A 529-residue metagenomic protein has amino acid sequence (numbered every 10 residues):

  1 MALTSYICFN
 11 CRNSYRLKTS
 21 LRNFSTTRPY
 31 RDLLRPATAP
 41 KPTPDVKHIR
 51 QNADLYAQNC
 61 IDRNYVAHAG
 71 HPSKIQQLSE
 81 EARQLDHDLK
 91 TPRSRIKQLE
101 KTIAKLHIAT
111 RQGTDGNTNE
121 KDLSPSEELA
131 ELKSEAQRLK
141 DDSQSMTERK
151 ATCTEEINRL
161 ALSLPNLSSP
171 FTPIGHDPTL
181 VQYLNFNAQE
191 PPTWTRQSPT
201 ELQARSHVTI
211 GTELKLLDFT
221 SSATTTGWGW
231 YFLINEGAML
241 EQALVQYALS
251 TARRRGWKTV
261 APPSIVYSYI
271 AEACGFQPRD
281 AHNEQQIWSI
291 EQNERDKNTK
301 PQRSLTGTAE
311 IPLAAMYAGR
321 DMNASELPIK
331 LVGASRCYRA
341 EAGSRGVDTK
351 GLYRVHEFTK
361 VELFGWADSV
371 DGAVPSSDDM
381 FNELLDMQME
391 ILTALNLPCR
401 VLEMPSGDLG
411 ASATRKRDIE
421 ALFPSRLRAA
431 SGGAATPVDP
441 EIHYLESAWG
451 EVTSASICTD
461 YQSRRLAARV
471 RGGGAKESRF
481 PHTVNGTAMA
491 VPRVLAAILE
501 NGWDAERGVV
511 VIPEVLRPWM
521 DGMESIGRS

Functional and structural regions predicted by a protein language model:
A2-T195: N-terminal alpha-helical targeting/anchoring segments
A69-H71, E81-Q84, D88, F186-S529: TRNA-recognition modules of translation machinery and tRNA-sensing kinases, especially anticodon-binding
